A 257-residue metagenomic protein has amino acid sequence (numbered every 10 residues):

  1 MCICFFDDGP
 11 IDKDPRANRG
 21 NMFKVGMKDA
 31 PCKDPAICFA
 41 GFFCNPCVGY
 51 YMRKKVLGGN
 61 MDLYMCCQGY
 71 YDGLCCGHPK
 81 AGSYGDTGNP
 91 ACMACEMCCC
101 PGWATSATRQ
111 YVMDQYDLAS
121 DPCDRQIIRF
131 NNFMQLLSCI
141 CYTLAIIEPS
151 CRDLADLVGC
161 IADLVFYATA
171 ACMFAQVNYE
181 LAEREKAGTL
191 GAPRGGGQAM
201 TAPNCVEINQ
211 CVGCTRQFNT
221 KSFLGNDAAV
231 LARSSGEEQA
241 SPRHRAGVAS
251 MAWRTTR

Functional and structural regions predicted by a protein language model:
M1-R257: Intracellular leaflet-associated regions of eukaryotic membrane-associated proteins
